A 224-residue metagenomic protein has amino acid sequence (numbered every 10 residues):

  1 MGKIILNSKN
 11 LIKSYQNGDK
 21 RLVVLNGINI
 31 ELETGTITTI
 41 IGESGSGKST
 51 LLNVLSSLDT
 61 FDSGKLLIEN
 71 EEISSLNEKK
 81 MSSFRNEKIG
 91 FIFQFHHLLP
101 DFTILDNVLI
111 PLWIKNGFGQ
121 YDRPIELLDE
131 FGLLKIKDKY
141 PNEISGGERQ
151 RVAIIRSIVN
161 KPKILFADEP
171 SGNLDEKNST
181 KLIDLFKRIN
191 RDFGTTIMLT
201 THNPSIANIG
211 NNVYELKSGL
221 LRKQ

Functional and structural regions predicted by a protein language model:
M1-I4, R222-Q224: Short, Lys/Arg-enriched, disordered terminal segments
I5-L6, I12-I28, L32-I209, V213: ABC family nucleotide-binding domain
V213-Q224: H-loop (His-switch) and adjacent beta-strand-loop-beta switch element of ABC-type ATPase nucleotide-binding domains
